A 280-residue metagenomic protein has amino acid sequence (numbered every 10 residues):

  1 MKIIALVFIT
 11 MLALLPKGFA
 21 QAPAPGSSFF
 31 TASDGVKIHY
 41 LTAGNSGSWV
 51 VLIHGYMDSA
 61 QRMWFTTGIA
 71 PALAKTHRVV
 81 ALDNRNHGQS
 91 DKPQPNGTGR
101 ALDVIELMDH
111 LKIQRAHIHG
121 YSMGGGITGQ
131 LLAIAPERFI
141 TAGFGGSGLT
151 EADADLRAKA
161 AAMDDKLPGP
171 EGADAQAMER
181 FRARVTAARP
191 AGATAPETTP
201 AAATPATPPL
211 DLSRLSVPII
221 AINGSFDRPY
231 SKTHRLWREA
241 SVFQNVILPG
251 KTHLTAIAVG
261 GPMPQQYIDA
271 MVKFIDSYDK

Functional and structural regions predicted by a protein language model:
V36-Q89: Conserved HGGG/HGGXW glycine-rich cap/lid loop of the alpha/beta-hydrolase fold
P71, S225-K251: Conserved loop-alpha-helix segment in the C-terminal half of the alpha/beta-hydrolase fold that carries the catalytic
A81-A116: Active-site loop/oxyanion-hole signature of alpha/beta-hydrolase fold enzymes
G120-G124, T128: Gly/Ala-rich beta-loop-alpha elbow adjacent to hydrolase catalytic centers
G129-I134, A142-P170: Flexible "cap/lid" loop of the alpha/beta hydrolase fold
R184-D211, S225-P229: Active-site nucleophile elbow and catalytic-triad environment of alpha/beta-hydrolase enzymes
L215, A221-N223: Short beta-strand/loop motif that positions the catalytic acidic residue of the alpha/beta-hydrolase fold
P249-K280: Catalytic active-site module of serine/aspartate enzymes centered on a nucleophile-bearing elbow/loop
